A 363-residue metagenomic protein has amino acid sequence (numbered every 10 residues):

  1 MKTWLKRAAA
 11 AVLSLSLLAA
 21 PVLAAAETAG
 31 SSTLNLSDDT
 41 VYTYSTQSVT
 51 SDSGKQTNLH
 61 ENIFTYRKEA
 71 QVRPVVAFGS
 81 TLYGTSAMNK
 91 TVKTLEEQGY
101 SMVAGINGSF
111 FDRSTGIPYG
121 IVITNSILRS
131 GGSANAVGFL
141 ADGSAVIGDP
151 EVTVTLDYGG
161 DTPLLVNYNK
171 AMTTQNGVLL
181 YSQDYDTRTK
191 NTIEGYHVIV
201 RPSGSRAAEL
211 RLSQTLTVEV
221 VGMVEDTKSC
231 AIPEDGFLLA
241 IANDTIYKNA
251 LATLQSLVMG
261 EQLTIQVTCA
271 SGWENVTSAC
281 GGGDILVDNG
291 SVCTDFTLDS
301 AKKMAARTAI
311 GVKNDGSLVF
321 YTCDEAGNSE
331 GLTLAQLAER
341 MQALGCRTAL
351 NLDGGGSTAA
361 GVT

Functional and structural regions predicted by a protein language model:
M1-V12: Bacterial N-terminal signal peptides that target proteins for export
S16, L140-A141, S256-G260: Extracellular interaction modules
A19, F64-Y66, N107, F139-A141 (+3 more regions): Hydrophobic side chains in beta-strands
A25-I232, F237: Zymogen propeptides
P74-L82, D244, A250, C323-G327: Second-shell loop/turn segments in exported
A231-A250: Short, structured beta-strand/loop micro-motifs enriched in basic residues and often containing a Trp
N249-T363: Extended C-terminal subregions enriched in glycine
